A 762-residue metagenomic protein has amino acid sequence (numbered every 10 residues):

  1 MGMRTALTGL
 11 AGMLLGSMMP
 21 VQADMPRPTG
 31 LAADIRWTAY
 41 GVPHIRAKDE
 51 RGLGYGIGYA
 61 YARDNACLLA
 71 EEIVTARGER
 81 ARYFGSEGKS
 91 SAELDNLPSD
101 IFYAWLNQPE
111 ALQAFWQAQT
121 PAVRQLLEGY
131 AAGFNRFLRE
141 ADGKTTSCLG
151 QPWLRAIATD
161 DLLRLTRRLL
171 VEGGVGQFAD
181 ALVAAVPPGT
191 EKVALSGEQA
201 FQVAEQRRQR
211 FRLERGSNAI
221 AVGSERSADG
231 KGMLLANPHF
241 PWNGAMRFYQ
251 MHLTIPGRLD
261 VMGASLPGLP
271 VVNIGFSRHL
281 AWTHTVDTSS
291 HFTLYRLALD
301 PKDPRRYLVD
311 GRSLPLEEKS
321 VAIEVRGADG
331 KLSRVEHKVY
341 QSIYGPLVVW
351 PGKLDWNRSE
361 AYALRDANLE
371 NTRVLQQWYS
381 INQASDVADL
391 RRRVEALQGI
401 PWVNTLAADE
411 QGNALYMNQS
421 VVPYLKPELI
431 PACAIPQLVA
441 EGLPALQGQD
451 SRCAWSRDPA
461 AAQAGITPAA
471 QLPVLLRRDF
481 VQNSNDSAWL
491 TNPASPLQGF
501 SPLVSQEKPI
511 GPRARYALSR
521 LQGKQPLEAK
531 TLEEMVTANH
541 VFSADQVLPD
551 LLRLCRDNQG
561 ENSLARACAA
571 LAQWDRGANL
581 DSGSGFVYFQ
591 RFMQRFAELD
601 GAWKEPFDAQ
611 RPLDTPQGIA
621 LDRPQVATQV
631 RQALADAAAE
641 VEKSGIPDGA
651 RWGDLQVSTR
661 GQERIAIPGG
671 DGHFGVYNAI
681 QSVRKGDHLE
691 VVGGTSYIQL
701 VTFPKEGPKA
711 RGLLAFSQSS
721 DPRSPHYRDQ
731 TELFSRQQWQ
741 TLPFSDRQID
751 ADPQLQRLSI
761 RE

Functional and structural regions predicted by a protein language model:
A6-S17: Bacterial N-terminal signal peptides
V21-A23: Boundary at the C-terminal end of the N-terminal hydrophobic targeting segment
M25-G244, L253-R258, M262-V271, F276 (+1 more regions): Substrate-recognition/specificity elements adjacent to catalytic centers across diverse enzyme folds
I35, A122, V374-A396, A517: Alpha/propeptide regions of enzymes that mature by internal proteolysis
Q119, V123-L235, F240-W242, L397-W402 (+7 more regions): Acidic, low-complexity N-terminal propeptides/linkers enriched in Ser/Thr/Asp/Gly that mediate export, maturation
P241-L253, A384-Q398: Short active-site loop/helix that positions an aromatic residue
L259-V261, S265-L332, Y379-I381, L438-P444: Compact, glycine/acidic-enriched structural inserts
R305, D310-R312, A322, R326-K331 (+8 more regions): Structured mid-domain segments that build the active-site/substrate or prosthetic-cofactor binding neighborhood
